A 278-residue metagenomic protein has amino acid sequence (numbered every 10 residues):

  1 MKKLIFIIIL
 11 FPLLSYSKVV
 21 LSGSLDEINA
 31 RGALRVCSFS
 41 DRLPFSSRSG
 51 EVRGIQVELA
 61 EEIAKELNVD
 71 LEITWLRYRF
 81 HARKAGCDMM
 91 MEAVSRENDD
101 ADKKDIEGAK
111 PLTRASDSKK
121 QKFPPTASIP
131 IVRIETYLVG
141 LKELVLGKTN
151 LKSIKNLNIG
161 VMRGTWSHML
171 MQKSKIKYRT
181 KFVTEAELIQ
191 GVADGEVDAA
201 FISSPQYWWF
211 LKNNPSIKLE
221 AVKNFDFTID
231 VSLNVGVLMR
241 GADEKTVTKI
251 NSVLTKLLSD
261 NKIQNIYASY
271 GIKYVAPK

Functional and structural regions predicted by a protein language model:
L4-L13: Sec-dependent N-terminal signal peptides
V19, V57-E66, K142-V145, K152-T165 (+1 more regions): Extended ligand-binding regions for polar small-molecule ligands
V19-A101, K181: Extracytoplasmic small-molecule ligand-binding "clamshell" domains of the periplasmic binding protein/Venus flytrap
S22-L25, N29, Q56-A64, R79 (+11 more regions): Extracytoplasmic/secreted envelope proteins and their assembly/folding machinery, especially bacterial periplasmic
R31, F39, E62-D70, A85 (+13 more regions): Structured segments of extracytoplasmic/periplasmic soluble domains in secreted or envelope-associated proteins
R35, S40-L43, V52-K65, S95-R96 (+3 more regions): Bilobed "Venus flytrap"/periplasmic-binding protein-like clamshell domains and structurally analogous long
S40, K120-K122, P130-Y137, L211-T255 (+1 more regions): Periplasmic-binding protein-like
F80-R83, A93-K119, L170-K173, D198-V231: A ligand-binding cleft/hinge motif common to bilobed small-molecule-binding domains
